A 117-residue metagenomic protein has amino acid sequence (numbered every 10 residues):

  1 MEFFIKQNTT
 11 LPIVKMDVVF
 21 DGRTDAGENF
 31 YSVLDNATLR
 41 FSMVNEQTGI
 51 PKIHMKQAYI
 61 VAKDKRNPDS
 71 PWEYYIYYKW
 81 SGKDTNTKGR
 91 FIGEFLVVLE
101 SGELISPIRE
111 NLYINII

Functional and structural regions predicted by a protein language model:
M1-I117: Contiguous segments within soluble domain cores/interaction surfaces
